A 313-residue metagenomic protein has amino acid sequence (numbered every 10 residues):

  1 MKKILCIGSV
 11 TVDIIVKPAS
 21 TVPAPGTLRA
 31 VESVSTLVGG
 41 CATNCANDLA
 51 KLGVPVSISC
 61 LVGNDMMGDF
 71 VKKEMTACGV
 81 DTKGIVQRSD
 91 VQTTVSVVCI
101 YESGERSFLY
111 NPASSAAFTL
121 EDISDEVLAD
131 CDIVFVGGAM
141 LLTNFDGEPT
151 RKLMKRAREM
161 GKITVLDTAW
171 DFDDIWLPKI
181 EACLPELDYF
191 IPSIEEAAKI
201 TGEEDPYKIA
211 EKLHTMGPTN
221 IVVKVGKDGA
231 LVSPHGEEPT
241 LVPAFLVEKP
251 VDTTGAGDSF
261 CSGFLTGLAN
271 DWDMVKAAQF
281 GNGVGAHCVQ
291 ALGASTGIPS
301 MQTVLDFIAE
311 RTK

Functional and structural regions predicted by a protein language model:
M1-L61, M66-A77: Glycine-rich phosphate/adenosyl-contacting loop at the front of the ribokinase-like
M1-T11, K73-Q87, I100-Y189, I194-T240 (+1 more regions): Ribokinase/PfkB-type carbohydrate-kinase core domain
I4, A30, R156, P206-K313: Conserved phosphate-binding/catalytic region of the ribokinase-like
E32-G40, N44, M66, R88-Q92 (+8 more regions): Residues at secondary-structure transition points
C45, V71, K152-M154, V284: Aromatic/hydrophobic pocket-lining residues that form π-stacking "cages" and hydrophobic walls in ligand
L49, S193, G257: Short, conserved phosphate/pyrophosphate- and ester-handling motifs at nucleotide-, phospho-/glycolipid
L52, V91-T94, G226: Short, basic and Ser/Thr-rich N-terminal targeting/leader segments
